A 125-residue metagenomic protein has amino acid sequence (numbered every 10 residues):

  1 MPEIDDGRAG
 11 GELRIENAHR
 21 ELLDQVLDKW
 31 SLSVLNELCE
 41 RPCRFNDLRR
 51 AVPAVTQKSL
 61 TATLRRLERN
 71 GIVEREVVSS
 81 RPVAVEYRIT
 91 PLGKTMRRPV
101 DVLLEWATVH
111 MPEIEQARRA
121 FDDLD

Functional and structural regions predicted by a protein language model:
M1-R8, R14: Long, low-complexity, charged/polar intrinsically disordered regions in eukaryotic proteins
P2-D5, N36, R98-D125: Amphipathic alpha-helical dimerization/coiled-coil segments that flank or bridge DNA-binding/regulatory modules
L13-S59, R65, N70, S80 (+2 more regions): N-terminal helix-turn-helix DNA-binding core of bacterial DNA-binding proteins
S80-R81, A117: Conserved beta-strand edge residues that scaffold enzyme active sites
T90: ABC transporter NBD signature
